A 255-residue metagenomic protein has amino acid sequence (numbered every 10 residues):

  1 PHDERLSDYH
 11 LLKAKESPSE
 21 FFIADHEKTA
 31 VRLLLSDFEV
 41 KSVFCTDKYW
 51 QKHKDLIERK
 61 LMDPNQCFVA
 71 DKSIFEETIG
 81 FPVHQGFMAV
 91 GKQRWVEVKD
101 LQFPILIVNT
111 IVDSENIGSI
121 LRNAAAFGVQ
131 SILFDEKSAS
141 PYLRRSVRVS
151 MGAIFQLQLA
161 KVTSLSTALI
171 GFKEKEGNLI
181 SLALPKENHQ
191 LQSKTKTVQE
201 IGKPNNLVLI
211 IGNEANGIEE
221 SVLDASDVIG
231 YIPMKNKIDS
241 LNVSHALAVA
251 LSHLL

Functional and structural regions predicted by a protein language model:
P1-K52, S138-A139: Boundary-proximal intrinsically disordered activation/regulatory segments immediately upstream of a helical core
L35, M62, F68, K92-H189: RNA substrate-binding interface of SAM-dependent RNA methyltransferases
K48-L56, P141, E187-L191: Short, charged/polar "capping" segments at the starts of alpha-helices and the immediately preceding loops
K52-D63, V222: Short, aromatic/basic amphipathic alpha-helical patches
P64-M88: Glycine/small-residue-rich loop that forms an oxyanion/phosphate-binding "nest" at active or ligand-binding sites
G86, N123-F127, P141, R145-I154 (+1 more regions): Structured adenosyl-cofactor binding patch, chiefly the S-adenosyl-L-methionine
S181-I238: Active-site/ligand-binding-proximal alpha/beta "capping" segment
